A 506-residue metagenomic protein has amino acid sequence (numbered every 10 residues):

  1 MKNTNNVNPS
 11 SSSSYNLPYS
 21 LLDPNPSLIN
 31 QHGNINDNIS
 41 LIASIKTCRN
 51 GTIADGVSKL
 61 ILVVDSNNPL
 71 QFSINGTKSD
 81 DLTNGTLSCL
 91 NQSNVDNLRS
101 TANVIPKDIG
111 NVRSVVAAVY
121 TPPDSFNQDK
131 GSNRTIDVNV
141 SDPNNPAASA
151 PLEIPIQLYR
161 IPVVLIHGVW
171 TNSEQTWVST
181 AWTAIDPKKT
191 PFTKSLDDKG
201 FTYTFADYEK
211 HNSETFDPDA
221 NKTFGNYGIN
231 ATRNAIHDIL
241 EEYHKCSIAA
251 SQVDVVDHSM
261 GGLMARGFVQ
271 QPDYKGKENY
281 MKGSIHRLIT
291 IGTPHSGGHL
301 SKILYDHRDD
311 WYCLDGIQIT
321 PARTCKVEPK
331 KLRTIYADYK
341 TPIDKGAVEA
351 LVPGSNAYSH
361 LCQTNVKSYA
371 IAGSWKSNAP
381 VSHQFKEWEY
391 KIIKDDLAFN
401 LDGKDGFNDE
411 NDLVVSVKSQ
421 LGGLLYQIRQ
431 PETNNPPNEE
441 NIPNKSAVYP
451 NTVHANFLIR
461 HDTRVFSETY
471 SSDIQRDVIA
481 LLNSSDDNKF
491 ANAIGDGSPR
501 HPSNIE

Functional and structural regions predicted by a protein language model:
M1-Q157: Beta-strand-enriched, solvent-exposed domains that form extended recognition/catalytic surfaces
E153, R160-I161, H286: Alpha/beta-hydrolase fold active-site loops
I154-P155, I239-S251, K277-M281, A357-C362: Surface-exposed acidic, glycine-flexible loop patches that form ligand/cofactor-binding and adhesion interfaces
Y159-V253: Active-site catalytic motif of lipid deacylating hydrolases and related acyltransferases
I166-G168, H258-S259, G292, D412: The conserved beta1-alpha1 loop
W170-S173, G262, G297, N378: Short acidic, S/G/P-rich loop/turn micro-motifs used as interaction or catalytic elements
D257, G261, A265: Gly/Ala-rich beta-loop-alpha elbow adjacent to hydrolase catalytic centers
Q270-E506: Helical cap/lid subdomain of alpha/beta-hydrolase-fold lipid enzymes that gates access to the catalytic pocket
